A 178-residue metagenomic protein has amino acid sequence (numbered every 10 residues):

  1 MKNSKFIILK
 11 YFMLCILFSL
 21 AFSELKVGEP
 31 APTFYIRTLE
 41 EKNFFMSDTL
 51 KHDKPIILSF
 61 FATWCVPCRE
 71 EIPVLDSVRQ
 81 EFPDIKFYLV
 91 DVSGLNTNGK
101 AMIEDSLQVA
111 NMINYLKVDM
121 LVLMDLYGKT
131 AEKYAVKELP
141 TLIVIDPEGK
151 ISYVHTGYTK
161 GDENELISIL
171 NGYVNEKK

Functional and structural regions predicted by a protein language model:
M1-K10: Positively charged n-region of N-terminal signal peptides that target proteins for export
K10-S19: Bacterial N-terminal signal peptides
F18-T33, L107: N-proximal helix/coil linker or "cap" segments that precede and/or mark the start of modular domains
Y35-I56: A short beta-strand-turn-helix
D53-I56, F61-W64, G94, E138: Short pre-active-site segment immediately N-terminal to redox-active cysteine/selenocysteine motifs in thiol-based
I57-L58, F87, L142: Hydrophobic beta-strand anchors of alpha/beta hydrolase catalytic cores
E70-Y115, L126-E132: Structural microenvironment flanking redox-active thiols in thiol-disulfide oxidoreductases
Y115-V118, D125-I169: Thiol/disulfide oxidoreductase modules built on the thioredoxin-like
